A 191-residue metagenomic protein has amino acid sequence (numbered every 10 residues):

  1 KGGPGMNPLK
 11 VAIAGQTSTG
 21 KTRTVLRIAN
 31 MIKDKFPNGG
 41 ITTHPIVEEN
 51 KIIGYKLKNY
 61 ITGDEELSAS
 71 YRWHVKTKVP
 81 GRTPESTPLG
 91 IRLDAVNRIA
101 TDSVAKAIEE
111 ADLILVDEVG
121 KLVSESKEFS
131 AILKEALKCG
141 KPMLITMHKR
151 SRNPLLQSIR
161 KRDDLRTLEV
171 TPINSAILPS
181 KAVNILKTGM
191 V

Functional and structural regions predicted by a protein language model:
K1-G5: Short, Lys/Arg-enriched N-terminal segments with co-localized hydrophobic residues within the first ~10-30 amino acids
I13: Hydrophobic anchor at the beta1->P-loop junction of P-loop NTPases
T17: The conserved Walker
K21: Conserved lysine of the Walker
T24: Hydrophobic positions on the alpha1 helix immediately C-terminal to the Walker A/P-loop
N30-P84: N-terminal phosphate/diphosphate-binding loop that engages ATP/GTP or pyrophosphate donors across diverse enzyme folds
V79-E128, K134: Phosphate-binding/switch loop-helix module in NTP-utilizing enzymes
A105, V119-V191: Replace "adjacent to P-loop NTPase cores in ATP/GTP-dependent enzymes" with "adjacent to NTP-binding cores
